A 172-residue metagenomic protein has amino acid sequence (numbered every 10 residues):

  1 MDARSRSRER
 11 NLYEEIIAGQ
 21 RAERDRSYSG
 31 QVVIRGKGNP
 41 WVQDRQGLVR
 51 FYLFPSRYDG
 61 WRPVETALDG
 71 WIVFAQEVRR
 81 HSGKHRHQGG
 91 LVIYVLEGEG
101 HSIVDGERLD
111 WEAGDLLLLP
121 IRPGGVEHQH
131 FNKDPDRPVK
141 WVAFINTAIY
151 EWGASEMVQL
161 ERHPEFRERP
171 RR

Functional and structural regions predicted by a protein language model:
M1-L68, E156-R172: A short, N-terminal "cap"/entry segment at the start of jelly-roll beta-barrel domains of the cupin/DSBH fold
F54-D59, W71-H87, P120-G125: Conserved short histidine dyad/triad with adjacent acidic residue
V73-V78, R86-S102, F144-T147: Short, conserved beta-strand element in jelly-roll/cupin
I93-Y94, L118-L119, D134-A154: A short hydrophobic beta-strand segment most commonly corresponding to one strand of the jelly-roll/cupin
Y94, G106-P123: Short acidic-glycine-tyrosine-enriched beta hairpin
S102-I103, W152: Short loop/beta submotifs within extracellular cysteine-rich repeat domains
I103, F131-K133: A generic structural motif
G125-F131: Short, Lys/Arg- and Gly-enriched loop/turn segments at beta-strand edges
